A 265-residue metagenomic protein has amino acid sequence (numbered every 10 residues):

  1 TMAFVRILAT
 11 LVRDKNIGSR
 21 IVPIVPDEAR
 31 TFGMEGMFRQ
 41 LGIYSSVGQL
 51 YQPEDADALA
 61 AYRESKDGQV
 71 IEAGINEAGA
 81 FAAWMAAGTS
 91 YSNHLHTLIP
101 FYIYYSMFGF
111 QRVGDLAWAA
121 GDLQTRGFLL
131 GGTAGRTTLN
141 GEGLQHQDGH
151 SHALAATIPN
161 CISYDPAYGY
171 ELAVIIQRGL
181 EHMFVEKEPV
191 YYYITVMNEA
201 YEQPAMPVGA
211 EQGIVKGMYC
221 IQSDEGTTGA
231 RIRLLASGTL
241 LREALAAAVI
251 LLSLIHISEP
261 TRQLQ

Functional and structural regions predicted by a protein language model:
T1-P204, E211-G213: Thiamine diphosphate
R30, L241, L264: Glycine-rich nucleotide phosphate-binding loop and flanking beta-alpha elements of Rossmann-like dinucleotide-binding
A82, Q177, R242-A246, E259: A broad detector of short, well-ordered amphipathic alpha-helices that serve as recognition/interaction surfaces
P204-P207, L245: Short, well-ordered secondary-structure micro-motifs
G213-L254: Long hydrophobic segments that form regular secondary structure
I255-Q265: Single conserved hydrophobic/aromatic residue that forms the stacking wall/gate of nucleotide- or nucleobase-binding
